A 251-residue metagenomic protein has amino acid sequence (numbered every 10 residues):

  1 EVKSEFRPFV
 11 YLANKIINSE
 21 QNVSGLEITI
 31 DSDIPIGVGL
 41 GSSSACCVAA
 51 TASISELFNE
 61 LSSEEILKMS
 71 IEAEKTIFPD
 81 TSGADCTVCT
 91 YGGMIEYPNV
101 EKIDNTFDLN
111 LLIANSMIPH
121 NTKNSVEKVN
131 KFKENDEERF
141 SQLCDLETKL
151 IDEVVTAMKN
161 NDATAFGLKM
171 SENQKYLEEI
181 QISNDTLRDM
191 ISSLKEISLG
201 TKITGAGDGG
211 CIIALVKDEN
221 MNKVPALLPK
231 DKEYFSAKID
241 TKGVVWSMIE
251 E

Functional and structural regions predicted by a protein language model:
E1-M69: Anion-binding (especially nucleotide phosphate/pyrophosphate-binding) glycine-rich loop and adjoining beta-alpha core
E1-R7, Y11-N14, N22, L57-N59 (+4 more regions): C-terminal nucleotide
D33, G37-C47, D80-G92, A206-G209: FAD-binding core of FAD-dependent oxidoreductases, characterized by glycine-rich FAD pyrophosphate-binding loops
